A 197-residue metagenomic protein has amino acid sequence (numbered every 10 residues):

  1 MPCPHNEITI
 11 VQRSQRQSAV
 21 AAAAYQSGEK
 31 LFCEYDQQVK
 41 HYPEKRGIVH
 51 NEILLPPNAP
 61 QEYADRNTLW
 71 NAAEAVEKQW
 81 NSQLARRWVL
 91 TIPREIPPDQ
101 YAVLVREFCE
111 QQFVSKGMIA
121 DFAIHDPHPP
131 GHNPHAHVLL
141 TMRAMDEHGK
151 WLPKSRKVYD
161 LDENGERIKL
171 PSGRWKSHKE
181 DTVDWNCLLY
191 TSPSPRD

Functional and structural regions predicted by a protein language model:
M1-S192, R196: N-terminal nicking endonuclease/strand-transfer module with a His-rich metal-binding environment and a catalytic Tyr
